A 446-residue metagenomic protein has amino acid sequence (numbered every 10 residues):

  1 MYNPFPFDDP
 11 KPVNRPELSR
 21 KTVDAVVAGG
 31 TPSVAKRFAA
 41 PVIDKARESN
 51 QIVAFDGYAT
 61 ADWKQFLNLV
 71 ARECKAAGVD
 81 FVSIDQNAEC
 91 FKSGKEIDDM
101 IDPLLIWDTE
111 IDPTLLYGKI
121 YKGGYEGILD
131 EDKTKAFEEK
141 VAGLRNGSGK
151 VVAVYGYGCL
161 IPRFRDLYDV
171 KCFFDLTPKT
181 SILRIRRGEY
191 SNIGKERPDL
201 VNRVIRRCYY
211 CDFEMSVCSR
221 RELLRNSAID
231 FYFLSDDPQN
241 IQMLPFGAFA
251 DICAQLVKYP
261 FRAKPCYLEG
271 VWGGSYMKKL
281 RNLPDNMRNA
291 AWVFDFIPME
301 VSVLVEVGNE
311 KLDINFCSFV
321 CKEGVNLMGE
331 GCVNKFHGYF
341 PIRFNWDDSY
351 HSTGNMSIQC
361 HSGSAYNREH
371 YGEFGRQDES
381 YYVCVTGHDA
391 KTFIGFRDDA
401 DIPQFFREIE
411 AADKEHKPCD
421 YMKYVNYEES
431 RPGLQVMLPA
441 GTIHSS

Functional and structural regions predicted by a protein language model:
Y2-E48, Q65-K75, K179, R187-S191 (+1 more regions): NTP-dependent small-molecule kinase module
Y2-R37, V79-V151: ATP-dependent small-molecule kinase phosphotransfer cores that center on conserved nucleotide phosphate-binding segments
I52-I97: N-terminal catalytic or cofactor-binding beta/alpha core of small enzyme domains
D56-Q65, Y157-I161, T442-H444: Gly/Ser/Thr-rich loops at beta-strand to alpha-helix junctions that form or flank small-molecule/cofactor-binding
A77, E138-G194: ATP-dependent NMP and nucleoside kinases share a basic, alpha-helical "lid"
I229-P403: Transition-metal
I358-H361, E429-S446: Conserved metal-binding segment of the jelly-roll/cupin
F396-M437: Double-stranded beta-helix
